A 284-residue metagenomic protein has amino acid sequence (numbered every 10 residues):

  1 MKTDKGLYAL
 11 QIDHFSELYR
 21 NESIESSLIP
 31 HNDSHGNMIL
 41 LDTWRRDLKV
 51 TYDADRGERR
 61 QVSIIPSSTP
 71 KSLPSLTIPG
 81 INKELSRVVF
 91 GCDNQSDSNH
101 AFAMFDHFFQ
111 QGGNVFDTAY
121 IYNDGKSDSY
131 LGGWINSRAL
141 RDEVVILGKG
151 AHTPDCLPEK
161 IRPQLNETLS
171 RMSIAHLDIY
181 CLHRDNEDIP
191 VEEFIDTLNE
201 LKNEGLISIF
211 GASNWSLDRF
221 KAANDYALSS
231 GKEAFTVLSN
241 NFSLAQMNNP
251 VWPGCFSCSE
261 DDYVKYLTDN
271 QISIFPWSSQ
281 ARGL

Functional and structural regions predicted by a protein language model:
K2-D13, I29: Active-site loop of classical SDR/Rossmann-like NAD(P)-dependent oxidoreductases, centered on the catalytic Tyr-X3-Lys
E17-S72: C-terminal helix-rich "cap/oligomerization" subdomain common to oxidoreductases
Q61-V144, N203: N-terminal binding-site loop/beta-alpha segment at the start of enzyme catalytic domains that lines or forms
V89-N99, K149-E159, H183-D188: Active-site mouth loops of central-metabolism enzymes
F90, F116, L131, I146 (+7 more regions): Conserved, mostly hydrophobic/aromatic
S96-F108, C156-S173, D196, F220-D225: Short, acidic/polar
D142-T153, Y180, V237-F242: A short, structured active-site edge motif that brings together acidic residues
D185, I189-L284: Beta/alpha (TIM)-barrel catalytic core signal, keyed to glycine-rich beta->alpha loops juxtaposed to Asp/Glu that bind
